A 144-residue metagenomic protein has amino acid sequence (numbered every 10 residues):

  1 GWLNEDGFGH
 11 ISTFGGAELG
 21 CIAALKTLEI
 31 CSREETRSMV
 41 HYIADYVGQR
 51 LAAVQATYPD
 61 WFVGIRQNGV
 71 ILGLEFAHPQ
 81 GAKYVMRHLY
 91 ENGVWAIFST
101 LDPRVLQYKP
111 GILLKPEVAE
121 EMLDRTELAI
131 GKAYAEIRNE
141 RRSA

Functional and structural regions predicted by a protein language model:
G1-A144: Conserved N-terminal phosphate-binding loop of PLP-dependent enzymes in the Aspartate aminotransferase
